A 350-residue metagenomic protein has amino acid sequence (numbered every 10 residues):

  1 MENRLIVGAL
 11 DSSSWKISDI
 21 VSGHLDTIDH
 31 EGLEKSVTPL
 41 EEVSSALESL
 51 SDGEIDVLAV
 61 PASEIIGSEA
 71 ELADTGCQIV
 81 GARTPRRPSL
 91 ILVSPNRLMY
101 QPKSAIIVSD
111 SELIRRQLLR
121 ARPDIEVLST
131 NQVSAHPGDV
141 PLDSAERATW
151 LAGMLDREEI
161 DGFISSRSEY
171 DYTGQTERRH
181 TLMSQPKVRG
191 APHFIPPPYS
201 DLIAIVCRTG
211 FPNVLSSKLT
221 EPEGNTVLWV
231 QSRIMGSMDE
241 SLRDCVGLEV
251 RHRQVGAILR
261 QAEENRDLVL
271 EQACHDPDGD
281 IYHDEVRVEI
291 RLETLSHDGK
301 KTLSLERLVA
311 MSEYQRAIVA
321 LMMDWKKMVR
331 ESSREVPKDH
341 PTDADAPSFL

Functional and structural regions predicted by a protein language model:
M1-E48, R116, R120-L350: Small-molecule-sensing regulatory modules
A46-S89: Short beta-strand-centered segments that line the small-molecule binding cleft or hinge of alpha/beta clamshell
E54-I55, S104, I160: Local beta-strand N-terminus motif with an aromatic residue
A59, V108, F163-I164: Structural motif
G76-L98, I195-F211, L215: Hydrophobic/proline-rich hinge and linker segments of small-molecule sensing/allosteric domains, predominantly
L90-I107, A121, I125: Flexible hinge/capping segments at coil-to-helix
